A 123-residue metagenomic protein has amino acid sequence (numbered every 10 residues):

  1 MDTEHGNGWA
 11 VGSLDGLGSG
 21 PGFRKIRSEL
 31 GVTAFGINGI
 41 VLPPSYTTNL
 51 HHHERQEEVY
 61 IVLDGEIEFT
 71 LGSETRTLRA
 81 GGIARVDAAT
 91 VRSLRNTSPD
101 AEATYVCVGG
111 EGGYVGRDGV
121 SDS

Functional and structural regions predicted by a protein language model:
M1-A34, N49, G116-S123: A short, N-terminal "cap"/entry segment at the start of jelly-roll beta-barrel domains of the cupin/DSBH fold
F23-K25, N38-E54: Conserved short histidine dyad/triad with adjacent acidic residue
S28, T48-H53, L71, R95-T97: Short histidine-centered beta-strand/loop micro-motifs that create catalytic or ligand/metal-coordination sites
I37-V41, V59, I83-R85, C107: Conserved hydrophobic/aromatic beta-strand scaffold that supports enzyme active sites
T47-N49, E68, A84, A89-L94: Histidine-centered metal-chelating micro-motifs
R55-E57, V62-I67, G72: Glycine- and acidic-residue-biased ligand/ion/polar-headgroup-sensing regions
S73-A89: Short acidic-glycine-tyrosine-enriched beta hairpin
A88-Y114: Ligand-binding loop in jelly-roll beta-barrel domains
